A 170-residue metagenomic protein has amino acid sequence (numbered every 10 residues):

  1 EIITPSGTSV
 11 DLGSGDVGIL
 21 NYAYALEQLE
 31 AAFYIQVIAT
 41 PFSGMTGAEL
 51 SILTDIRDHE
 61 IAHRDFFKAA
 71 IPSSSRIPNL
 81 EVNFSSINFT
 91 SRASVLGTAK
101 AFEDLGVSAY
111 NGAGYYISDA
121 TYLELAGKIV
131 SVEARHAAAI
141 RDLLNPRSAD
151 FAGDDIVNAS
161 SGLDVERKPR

Functional and structural regions predicted by a protein language model:
E1-R170: All-alpha RGS (Regulator of G-protein Signaling) helical domain and cognate RGS-like helical scaffolds
